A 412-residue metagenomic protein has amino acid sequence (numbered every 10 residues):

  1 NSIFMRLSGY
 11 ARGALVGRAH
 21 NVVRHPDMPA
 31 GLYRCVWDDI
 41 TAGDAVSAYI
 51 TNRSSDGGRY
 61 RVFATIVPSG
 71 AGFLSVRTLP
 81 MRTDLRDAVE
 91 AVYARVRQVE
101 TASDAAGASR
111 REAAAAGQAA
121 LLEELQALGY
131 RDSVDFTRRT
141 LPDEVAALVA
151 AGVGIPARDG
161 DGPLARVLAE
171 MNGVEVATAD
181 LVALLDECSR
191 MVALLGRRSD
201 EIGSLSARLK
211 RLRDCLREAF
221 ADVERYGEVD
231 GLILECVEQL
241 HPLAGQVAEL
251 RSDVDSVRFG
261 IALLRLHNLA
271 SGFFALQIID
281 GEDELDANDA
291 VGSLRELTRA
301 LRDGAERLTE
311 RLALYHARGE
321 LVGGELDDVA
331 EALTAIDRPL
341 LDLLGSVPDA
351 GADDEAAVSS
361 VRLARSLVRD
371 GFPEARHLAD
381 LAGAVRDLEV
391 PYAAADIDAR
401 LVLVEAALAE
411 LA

Functional and structural regions predicted by a protein language model:
N1-V99, V174, L181, C188 (+13 more regions): Sensory/regulatory domains in signal-transduction proteins
G70-V153: Sensory coupling linkers of modular signal transduction proteins
G107-A114, Q118, Y130, G160 (+4 more regions): Intrinsic-disorder-associated interaction segments
E123-L234, E238: Charged heptad-repeat coiled-coil "rod" segments that mediate homo-/hetero-oligomerization in large eukaryotic
